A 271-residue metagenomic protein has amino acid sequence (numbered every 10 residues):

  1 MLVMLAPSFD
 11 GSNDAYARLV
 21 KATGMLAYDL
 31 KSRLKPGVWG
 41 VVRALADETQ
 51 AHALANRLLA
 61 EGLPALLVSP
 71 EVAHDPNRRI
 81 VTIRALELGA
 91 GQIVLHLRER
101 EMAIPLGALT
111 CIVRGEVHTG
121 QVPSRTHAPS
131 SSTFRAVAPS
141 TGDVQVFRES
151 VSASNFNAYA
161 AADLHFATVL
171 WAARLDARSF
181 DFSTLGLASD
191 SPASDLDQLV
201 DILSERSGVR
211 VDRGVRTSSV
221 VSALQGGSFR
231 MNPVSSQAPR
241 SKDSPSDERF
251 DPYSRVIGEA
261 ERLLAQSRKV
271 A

Functional and structural regions predicted by a protein language model:
M1-M25, S32: Charged, low-complexity intrinsically disordered tails and linkers
L2-S8, L30, G37-A46: Solvent-exposed beta-strand motifs enriched in subsets of small alpha/beta binding domains, especially certain
G11-S12, Q50-H52, R100-I104, T168-D176: Short, surface-exposed beta-strand/loop "edge" segments at domain boundaries and coil↔beta transitions
T23-G24, L59-L63, A108: Glycine-centered loop/turn motif at secondary-structure junctions
D29-L30, A51: Small-residue helix-packing motif on alpha-helices
A44-L86: Anionic N-terminal interaction surfaces
L88-L95, E101-V122: Phosphoinositide-dependent membrane-docking surfaces
T110-A271: Acidic, Ser/Thr- and proline-rich intrinsically disordered linker/docking segments of eukaryotic scaffolds
